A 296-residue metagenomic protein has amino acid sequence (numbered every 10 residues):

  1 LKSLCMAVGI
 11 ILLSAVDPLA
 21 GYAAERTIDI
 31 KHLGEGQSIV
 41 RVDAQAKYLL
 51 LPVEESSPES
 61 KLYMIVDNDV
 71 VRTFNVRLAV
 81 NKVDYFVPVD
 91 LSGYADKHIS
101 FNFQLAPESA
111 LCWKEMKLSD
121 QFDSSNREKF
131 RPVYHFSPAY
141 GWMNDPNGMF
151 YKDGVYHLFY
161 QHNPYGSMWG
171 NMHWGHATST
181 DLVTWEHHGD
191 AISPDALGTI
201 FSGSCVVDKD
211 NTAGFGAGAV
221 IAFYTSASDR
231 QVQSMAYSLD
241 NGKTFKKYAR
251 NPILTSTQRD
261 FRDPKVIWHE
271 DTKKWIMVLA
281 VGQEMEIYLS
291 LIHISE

Functional and structural regions predicted by a protein language model:
I30-D43: Short beta-strands within extracellular/lumenal beta-sheet-rich domains
L49-L50, S92-L105: Noncatalytic modules at the cell exterior or secretory-pathway interfaces, chiefly beta-strand-rich lectin/adhesion
L51, F101-N102, D145-Y165, H187-A191 (+4 more regions): Hydrophobic core segments of beta-strands in well-ordered, beta-rich domains
D69-Y94: Extracellular carbohydrate recognition and processing domains and analogous Trp-centered ligand-binding platforms
D84-Y85, N171-H176, L182-T212: Blade-loop segments of beta-propeller domains
I99-A106, A110-Y156: N-terminal regions that are enriched for targeting/export leaders and immediately downstream pro/stem segments
H176-S179, M235-D240, L289-L291: Beta-propeller blade signature
I292-E296: Conserved small/polar residues in nucleotide/adenosyl-binding loops
